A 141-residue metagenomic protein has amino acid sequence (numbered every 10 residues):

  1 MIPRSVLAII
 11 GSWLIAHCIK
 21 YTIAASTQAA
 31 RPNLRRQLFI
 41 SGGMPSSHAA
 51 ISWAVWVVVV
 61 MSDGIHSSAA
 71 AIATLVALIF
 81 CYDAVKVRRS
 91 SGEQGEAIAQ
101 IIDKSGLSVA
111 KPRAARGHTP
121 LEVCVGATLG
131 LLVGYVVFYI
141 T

Functional and structural regions predicted by a protein language model:
M1-C18, S26-A30: Helix-loop-helix hairpins and the membrane-proximal interhelical loops of multi-pass alpha-helical transport proteins
I10, L14, C18-Y21, N33-T141: Membrane-embedded catalytic cores of phosphoryl/pyrophosphoryl-handling enzymes
